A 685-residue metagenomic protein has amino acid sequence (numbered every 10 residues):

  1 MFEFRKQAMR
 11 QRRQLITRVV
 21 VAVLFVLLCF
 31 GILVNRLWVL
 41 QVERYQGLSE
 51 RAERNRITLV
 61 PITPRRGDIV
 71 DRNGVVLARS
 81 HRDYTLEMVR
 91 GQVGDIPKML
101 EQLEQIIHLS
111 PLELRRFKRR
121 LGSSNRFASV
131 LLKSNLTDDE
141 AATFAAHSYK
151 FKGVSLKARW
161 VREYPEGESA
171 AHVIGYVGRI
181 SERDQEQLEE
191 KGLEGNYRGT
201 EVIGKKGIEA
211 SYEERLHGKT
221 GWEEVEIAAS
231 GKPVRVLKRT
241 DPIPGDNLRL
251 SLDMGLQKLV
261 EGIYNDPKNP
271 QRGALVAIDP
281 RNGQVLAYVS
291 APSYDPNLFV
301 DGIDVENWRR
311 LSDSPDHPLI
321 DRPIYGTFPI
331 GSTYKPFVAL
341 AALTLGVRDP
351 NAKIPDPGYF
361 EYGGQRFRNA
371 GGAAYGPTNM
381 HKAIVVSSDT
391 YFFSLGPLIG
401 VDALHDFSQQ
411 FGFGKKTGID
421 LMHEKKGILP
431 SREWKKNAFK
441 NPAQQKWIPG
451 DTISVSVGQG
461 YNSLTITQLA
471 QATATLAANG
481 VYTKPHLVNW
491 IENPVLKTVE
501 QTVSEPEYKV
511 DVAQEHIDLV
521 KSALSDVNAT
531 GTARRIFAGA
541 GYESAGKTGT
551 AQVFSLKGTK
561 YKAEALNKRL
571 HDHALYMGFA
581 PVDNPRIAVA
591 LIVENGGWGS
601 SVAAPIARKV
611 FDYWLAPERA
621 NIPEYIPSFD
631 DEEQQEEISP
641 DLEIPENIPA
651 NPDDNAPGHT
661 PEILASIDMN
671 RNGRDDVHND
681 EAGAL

Functional and structural regions predicted by a protein language model:
M1-V305, T327, D402-G412, T452 (+5 more regions): Periplasmic/cell-envelope proteins involved in peptidoglycan metabolism and beta-lactam response
F2-K6, R13, E226-R239, L252 (+8 more regions): Beta-lactam-recognizing serine transpeptidase/beta-lactamase-like catalytic domain environment
V593-E594: Ligand-site clamp/hinge motif
D631-E632: Cytosolic-side transmembrane-helix boundaries in multi-pass membrane proteins
